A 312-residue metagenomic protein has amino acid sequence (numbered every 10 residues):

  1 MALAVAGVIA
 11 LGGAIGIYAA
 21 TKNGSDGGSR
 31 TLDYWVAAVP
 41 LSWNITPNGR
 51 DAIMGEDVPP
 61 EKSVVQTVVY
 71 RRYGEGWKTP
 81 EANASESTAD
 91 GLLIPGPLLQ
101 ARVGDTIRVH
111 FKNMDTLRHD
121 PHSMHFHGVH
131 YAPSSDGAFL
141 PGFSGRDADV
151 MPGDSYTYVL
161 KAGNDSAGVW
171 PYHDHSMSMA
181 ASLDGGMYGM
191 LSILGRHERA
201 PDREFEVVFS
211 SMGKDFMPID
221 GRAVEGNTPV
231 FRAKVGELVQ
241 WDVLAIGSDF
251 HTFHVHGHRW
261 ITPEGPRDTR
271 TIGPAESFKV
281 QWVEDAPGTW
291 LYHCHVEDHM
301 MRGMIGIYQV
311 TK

Functional and structural regions predicted by a protein language model:
M1-A6: N-terminal Sec-pathway targeting helices
G12-H125, H130-A132, D136-D147, D202-F205 (+2 more regions): N-terminal, post-signal-peptide metal-ligating segments of extracellular/periplasmic oxidoreductases, dominated by
W43-N44, P133, D249-H251, W260-T262 (+2 more regions): Flexible loop/turn segments at secondary-structure boundaries
G104-T106, G236-L238, S248-F250, S277 (+1 more regions): A generic structural motif
H110, M114-H122, V129-P133, F139-A200 (+1 more regions): Extracellular/periplasmic metallocenter environments
D120-H122, D249-F253: Short beta-strand/loop motifs in extracellular/secreted proteins, especially within beta-sandwich accessory domains
P229, T252-H254, W260-T271: Intrinsic, low-complexity N-terminal interaction/targeting segments
L244-I246: Long, repeat-rich segments with strong aromatic
